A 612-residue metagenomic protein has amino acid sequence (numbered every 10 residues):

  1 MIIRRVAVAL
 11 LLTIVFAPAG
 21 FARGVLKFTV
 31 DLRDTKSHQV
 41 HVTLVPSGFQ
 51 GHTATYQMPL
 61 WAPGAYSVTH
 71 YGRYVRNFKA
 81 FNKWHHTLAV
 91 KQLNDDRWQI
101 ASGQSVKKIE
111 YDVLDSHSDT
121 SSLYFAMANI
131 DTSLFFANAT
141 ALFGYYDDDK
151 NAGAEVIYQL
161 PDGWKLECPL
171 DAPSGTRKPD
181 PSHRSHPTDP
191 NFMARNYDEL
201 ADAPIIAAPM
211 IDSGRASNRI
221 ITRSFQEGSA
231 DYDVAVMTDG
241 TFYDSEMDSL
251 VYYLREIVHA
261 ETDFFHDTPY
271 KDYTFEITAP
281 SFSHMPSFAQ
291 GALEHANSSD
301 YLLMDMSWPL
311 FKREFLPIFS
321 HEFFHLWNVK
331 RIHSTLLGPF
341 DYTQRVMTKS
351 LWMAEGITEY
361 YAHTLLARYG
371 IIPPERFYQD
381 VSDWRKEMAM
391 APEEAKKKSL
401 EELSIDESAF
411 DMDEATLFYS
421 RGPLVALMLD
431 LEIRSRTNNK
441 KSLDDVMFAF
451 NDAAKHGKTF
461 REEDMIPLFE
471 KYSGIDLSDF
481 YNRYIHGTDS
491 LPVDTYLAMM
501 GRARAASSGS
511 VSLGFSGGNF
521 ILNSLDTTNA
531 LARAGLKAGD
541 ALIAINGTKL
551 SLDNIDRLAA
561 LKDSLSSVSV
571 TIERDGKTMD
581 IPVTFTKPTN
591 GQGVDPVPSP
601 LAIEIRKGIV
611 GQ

Functional and structural regions predicted by a protein language model:
M1-V8: Bacterial N-terminal signal peptides that target proteins for export
V8-A17: Bacterial N-terminal signal peptides
P18-A22: Sec/Tat signal peptide C-region and signal peptidase I cleavage site
R23-W61, T140: Early extracytoplasmic/domain-onset interaction patches
L44, R223-S350: Juxtacatalytic substrate-recognition/specificity segment
V45, V68-N77, F81-Y270, F288-G291: Non-catalytic architectural context of zinc metalloproteases
A292, S299, M306, R331-I332 (+1 more regions): Post-HExxH zinc-binding segment in Zn-dependent metallohydrolases
A362-H363, I371-Q612: C-terminal recognition in membrane/secretory proteostasis and scaffolding
